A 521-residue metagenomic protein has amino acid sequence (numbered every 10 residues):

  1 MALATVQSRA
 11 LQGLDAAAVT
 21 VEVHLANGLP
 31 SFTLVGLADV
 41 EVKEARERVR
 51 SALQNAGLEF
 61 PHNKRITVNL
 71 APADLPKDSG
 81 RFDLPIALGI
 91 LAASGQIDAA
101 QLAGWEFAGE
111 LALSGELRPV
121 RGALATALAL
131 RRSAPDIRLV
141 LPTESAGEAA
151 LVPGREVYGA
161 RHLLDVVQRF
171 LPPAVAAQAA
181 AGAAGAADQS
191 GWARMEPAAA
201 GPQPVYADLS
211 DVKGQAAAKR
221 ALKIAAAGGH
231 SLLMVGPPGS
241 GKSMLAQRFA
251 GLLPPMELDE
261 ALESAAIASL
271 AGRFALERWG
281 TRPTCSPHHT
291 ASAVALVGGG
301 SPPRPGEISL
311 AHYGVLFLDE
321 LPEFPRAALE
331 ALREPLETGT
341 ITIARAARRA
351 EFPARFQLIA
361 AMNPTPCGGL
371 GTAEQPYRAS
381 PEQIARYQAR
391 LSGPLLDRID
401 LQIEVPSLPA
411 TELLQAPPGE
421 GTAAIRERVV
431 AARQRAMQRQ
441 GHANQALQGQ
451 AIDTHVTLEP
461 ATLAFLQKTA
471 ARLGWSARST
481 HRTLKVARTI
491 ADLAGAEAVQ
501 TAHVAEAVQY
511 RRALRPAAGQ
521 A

Functional and structural regions predicted by a protein language model:
M1-L233, P237-S240, A344, E497-A521: Peripheral, non-AAA+ core regions of ATP-driven protein-machinery
V35-R46, P61-H62, N69-D78, P303 (+1 more regions): Basic, amphipathic alpha-helical bundle interface domains used for macromolecular binding and assembly
S114, L318-P325, G368: Catalytic P-loop NTPase motifs of RecA-like helicase/translocase cores
K223, E277-R278, R282-P283, A293-L316 (+1 more regions): Conserved alpha-helical scaffold flanking the Walker A/P-loop in AAA+ ATPase domains
L232, L316, I359: Conserved beta-strand position immediately N-terminal to the Walker
L233-L276, T338: Walker A/P-loop
Y313, D319-E320, A331: Walker B catalytic acidic pair
